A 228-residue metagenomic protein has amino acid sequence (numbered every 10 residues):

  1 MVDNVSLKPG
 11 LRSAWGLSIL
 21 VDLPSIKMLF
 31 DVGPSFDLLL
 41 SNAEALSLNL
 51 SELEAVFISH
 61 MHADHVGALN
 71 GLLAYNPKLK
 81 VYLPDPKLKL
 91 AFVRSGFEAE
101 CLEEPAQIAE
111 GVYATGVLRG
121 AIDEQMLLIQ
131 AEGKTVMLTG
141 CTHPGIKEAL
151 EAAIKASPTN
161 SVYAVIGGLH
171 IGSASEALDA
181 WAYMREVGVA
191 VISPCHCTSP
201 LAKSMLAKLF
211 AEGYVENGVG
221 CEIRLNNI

Functional and structural regions predicted by a protein language model:
M1-A45, E124-T139: Conserved beta-strand hairpin/beta-sheet module of binuclear metal-dependent hydrolase folds, prominently
M1-L11, P105-G116, H170: Glycine-rich phosphate-binding "P-loop"
K27-M28, A55, L79-K80, G111-Y113 (+5 more regions): Structural motif
L29-V32, L53-M61, Y82-D85, M137-C141 (+2 more regions): Active-site neighborhood of phospho(di)ester-bond hydrolases with catalytic His/Asp-centered motifs
G33-F36, L118-G120, T142-H143, I171: Short glycine-enriched loops at secondary-structure junctions
D37-Y82, S157-V165, R185, A190: Active-site metal-binding motif and surrounding structural segment of the metallo-beta-lactamase
A68, T135, C141-I223: Cap/insert and terminal regions of metallo-dependent hydrolase folds
L83-Q125, A131-E132, V215-I228: Metallo-beta-lactamase
